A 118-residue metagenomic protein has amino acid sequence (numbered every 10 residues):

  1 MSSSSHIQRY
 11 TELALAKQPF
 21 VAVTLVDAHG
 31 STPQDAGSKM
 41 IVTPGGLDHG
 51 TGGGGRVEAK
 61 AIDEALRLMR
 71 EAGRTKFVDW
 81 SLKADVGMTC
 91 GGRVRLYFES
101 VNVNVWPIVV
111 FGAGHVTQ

Functional and structural regions predicted by a protein language model:
M1-Q118: Segments forming oxygen-rich coordination pockets for charged ligands
